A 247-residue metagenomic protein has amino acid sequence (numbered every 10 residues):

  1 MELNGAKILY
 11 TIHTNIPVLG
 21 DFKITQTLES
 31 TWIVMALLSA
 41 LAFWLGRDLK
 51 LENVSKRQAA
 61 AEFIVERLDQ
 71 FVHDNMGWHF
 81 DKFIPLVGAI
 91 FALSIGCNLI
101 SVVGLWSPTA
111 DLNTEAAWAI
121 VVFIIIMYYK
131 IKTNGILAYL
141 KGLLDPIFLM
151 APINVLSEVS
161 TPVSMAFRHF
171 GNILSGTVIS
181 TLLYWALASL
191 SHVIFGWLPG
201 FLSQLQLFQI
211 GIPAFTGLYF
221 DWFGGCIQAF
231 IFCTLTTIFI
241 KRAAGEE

Functional and structural regions predicted by a protein language model:
M1-E247: Selective transmembrane helix interface/packing segments
